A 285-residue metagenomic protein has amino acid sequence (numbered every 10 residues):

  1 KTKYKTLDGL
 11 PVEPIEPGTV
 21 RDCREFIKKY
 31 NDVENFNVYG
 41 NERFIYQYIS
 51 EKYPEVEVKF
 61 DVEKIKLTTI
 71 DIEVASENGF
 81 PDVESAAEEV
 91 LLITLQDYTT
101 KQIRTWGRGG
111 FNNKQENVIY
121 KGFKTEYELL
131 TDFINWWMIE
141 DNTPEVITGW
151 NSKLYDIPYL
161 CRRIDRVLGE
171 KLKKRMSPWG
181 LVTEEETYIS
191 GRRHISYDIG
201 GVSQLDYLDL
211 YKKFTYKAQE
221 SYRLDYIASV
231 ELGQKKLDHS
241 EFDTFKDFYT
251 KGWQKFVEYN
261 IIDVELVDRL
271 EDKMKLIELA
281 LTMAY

Functional and structural regions predicted by a protein language model:
K1-S203, Y207-L208, Y216-Y285: The two-metal-ion catalytic cores of nucleic-acid processing enzymes
K212: Periplasmic solute-binding protein
